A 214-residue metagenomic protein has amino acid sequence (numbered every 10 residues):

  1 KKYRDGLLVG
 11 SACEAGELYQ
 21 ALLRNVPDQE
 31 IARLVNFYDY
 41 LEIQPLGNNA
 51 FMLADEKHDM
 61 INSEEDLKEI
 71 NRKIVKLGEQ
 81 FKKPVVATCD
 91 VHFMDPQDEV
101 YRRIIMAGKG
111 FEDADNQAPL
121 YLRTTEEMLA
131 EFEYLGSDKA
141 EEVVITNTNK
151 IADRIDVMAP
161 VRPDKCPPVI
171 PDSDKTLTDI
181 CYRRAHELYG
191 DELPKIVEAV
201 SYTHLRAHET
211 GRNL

Functional and structural regions predicted by a protein language model:
K1-Q80, E99-I104, V143-T146, T176-Y182: Extended substrate/RNA-proximal surfaces in nucleic-acid metabolism proteins
C13, H92, H204: Histidine-centered active-site/metal-ligand motif
P45, G136-A207, R212: Non-catalytic structural connector segments
I61-E65, N116-P119, K139, D172: Alpha-helix capping and helix-loop boundary segments enriched in small/acidic/polar residues
P84-P96: Short acidic/histidine-rich active-site segments
V85, Y101-R103, A107-F111: Catalytic nucleotidyl-transfer cores of nucleotide-processing enzymes
A107, A114-I151: Phosphate/diphosphate-binding loops
